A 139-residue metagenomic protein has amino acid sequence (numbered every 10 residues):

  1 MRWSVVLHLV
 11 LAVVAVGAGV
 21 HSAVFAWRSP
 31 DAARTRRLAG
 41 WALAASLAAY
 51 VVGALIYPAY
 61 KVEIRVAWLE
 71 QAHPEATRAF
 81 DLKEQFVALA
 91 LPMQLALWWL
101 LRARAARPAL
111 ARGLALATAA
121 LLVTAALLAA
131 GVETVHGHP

Functional and structural regions predicted by a protein language model:
M1-P139: Polytopic transmembrane helical bundles with strong interfacial aromatic enrichment
